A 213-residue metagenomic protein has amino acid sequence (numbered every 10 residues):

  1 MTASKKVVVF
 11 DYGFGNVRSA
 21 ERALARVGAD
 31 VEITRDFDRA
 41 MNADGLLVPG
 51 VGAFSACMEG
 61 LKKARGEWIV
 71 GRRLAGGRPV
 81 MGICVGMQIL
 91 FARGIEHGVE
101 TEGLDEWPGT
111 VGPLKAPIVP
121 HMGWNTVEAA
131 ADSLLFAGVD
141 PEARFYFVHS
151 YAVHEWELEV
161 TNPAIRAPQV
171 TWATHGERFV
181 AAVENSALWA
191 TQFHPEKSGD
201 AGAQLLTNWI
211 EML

Functional and structural regions predicted by a protein language model:
T2-V8, L188: Extreme N-terminal starter segment of soluble prokaryotic enzymes
V7-G28, E196: N-terminal beta1-alpha1 ligand-phosphate binding loop
F14, G50-G52: Short glycine-/small-residue-rich Rossmann-like dinucleotide-binding loops
D30, G45, P79-M81, R144: Structural signature of beta-strand start/N-cap positions in the alpha/beta core of ABC transporter nucleotide-binding
V31-N42: Short acidic low-complexity segments
A40, A75, G109-L213: Amide-donor transfer/coupling interface in amidating biosynthetic enzymes
A40-G50: Short acidic/histidine-rich motifs immediately flanking catalytic phosphotransfer sites in two-component signaling
G52-W124: Cysteine-nucleophile active-site neighborhood
